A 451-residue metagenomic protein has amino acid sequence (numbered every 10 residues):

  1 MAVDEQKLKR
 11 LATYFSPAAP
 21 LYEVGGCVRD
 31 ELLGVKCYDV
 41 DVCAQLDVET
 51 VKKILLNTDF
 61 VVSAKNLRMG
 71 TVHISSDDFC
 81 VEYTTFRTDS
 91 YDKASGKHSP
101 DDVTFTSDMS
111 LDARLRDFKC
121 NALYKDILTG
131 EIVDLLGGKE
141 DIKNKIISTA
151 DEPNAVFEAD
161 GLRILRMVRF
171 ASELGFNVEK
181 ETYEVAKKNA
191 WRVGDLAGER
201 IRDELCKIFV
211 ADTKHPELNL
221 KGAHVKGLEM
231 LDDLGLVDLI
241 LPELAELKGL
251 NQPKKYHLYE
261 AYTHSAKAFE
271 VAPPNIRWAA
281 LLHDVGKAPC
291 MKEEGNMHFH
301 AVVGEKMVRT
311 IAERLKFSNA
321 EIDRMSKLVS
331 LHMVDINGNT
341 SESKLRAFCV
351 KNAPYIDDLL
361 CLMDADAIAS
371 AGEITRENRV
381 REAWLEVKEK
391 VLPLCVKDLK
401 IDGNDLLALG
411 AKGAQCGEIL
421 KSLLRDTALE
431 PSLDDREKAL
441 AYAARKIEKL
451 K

Functional and structural regions predicted by a protein language model:
M1-K451: Catalytic cores of the polymerase beta-like nucleotidyltransferase superfamily and closely associated nucleotide
